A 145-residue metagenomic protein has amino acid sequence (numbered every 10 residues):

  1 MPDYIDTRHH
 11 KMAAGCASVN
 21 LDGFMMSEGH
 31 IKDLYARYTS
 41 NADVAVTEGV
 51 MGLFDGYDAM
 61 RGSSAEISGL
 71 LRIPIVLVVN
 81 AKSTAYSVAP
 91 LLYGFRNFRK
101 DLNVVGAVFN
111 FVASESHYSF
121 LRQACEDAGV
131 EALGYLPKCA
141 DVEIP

Functional and structural regions predicted by a protein language model:
M1-L71, V79-L102, G106, E115-S119: ATP-dependent carboxylate-amine ligase catalytic core
I75-V78, L133-Y135: Short hydrophobic alpha-helical runs that function as membrane-insertion/retention elements
N97-P145: C-terminal lobe/tail of nucleotide-utilizing enzymes
